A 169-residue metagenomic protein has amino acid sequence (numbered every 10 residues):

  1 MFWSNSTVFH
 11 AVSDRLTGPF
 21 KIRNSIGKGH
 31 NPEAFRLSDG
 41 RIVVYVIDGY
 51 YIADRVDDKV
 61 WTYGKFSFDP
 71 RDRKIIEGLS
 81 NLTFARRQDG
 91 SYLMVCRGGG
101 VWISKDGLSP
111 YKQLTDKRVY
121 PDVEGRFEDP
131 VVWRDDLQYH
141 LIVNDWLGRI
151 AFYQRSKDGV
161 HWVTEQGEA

Functional and structural regions predicted by a protein language model:
M1-D129, R134-A169: Beta-rich carbohydrate-recognition and catalytic domains
